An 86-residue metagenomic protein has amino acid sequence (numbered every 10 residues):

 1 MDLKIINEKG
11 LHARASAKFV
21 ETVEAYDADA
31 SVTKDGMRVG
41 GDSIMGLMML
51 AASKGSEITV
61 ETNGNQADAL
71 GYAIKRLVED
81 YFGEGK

Functional and structural regions predicted by a protein language model:
M1-L3, I58: Hydrophobic residues positioned within well-ordered beta-strands of beta-sheet architectures
K4-G40, M45, M49-S53: Compact, glycine-rich, soluble single-domain proteins
S53-K86: C-terminal structural segments of small proteins and small subunits
